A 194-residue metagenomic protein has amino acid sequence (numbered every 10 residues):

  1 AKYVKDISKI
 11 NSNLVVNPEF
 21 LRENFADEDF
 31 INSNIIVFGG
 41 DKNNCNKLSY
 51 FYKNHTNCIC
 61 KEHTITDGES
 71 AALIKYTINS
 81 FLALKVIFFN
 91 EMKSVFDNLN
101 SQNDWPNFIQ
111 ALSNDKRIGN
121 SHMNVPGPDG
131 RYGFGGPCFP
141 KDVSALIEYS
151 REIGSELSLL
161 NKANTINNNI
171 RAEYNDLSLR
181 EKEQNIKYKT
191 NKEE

Functional and structural regions predicted by a protein language model:
A1-K2: ADP-ribose/adenylate-binding Rossmann-like module
D6-N17, L21-S121, Y149-E156, K162: Internal alpha-helical scaffold of NAD(P)-dependent oxidoreductase catalytic cores
E23, N79-A83, R117-I118, P126-P140 (+1 more regions): Glycine-rich phosphate/pyrophosphate-binding beta-alpha loops
I35, D41, S94-N98, D129 (+3 more regions): Short, surface-exposed, charged/polar-biased interaction segments
F88, F139-D142: Catalytic-loop motifs flanking and including active-site residues across diverse enzymes
N124, G154, S158-E194: NAD(P)-dependent dehydrogenase/reductase Rossmann-like domain
